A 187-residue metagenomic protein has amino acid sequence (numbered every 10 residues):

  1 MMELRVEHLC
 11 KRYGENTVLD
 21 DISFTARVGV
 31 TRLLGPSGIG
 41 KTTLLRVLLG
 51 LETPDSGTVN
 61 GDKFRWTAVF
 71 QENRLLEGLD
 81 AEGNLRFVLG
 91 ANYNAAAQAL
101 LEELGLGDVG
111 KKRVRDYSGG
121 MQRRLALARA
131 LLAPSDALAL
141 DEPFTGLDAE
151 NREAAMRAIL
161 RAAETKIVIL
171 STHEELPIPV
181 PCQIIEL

Functional and structural regions predicted by a protein language model:
L4, V18-D21: Conserved structural motif at the start of ABC-family nucleotide-binding domains
L49: Helix-to-loop junction immediately C-terminal to a conserved catalytic motif
E72, G78-N92, A96: Q-loop/switch helix immediately C-terminal to the Walker
N94-V109: Conserved ABC ATPase "signature" region
R113, E142-P143: Walker B catalytic motif
R113-G120: Conserved ABC ATPase signature
D141, D148: ABC-family nucleotide-binding domains
